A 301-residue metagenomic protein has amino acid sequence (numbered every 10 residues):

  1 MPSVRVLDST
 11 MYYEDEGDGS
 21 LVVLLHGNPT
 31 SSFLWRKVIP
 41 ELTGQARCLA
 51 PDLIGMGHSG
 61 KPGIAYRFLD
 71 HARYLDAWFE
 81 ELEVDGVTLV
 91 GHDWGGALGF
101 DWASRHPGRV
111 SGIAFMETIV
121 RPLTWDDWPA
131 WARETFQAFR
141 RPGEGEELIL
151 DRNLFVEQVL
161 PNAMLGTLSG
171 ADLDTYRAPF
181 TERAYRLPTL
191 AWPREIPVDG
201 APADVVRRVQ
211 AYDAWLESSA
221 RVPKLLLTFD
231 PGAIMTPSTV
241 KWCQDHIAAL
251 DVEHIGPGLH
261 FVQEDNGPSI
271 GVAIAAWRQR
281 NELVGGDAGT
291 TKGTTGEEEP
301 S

Functional and structural regions predicted by a protein language model:
M1-P2: Residue-level detector of beta-strand structural context in well-folded domains
V6-D15: A short loop-to-beta-strand scaffold at the N-terminal edge of the catalytic core in hydrolase folds
T10-M11, L49, M56-V90, W94-G256 (+4 more regions): Flexible "cap/lid" subdomain of the alpha/beta-hydrolase fold that forms the substrate-access gate
E14-H58, C243: Conserved HGGG/HGGXW glycine-rich cap/lid loop of the alpha/beta-hydrolase fold
G27, D265-N266: Active-site helix-initiating loop/hinge in glycosyltransferases
A288-S301: Short, low-complexity, charge-dense intrinsically disordered segments
